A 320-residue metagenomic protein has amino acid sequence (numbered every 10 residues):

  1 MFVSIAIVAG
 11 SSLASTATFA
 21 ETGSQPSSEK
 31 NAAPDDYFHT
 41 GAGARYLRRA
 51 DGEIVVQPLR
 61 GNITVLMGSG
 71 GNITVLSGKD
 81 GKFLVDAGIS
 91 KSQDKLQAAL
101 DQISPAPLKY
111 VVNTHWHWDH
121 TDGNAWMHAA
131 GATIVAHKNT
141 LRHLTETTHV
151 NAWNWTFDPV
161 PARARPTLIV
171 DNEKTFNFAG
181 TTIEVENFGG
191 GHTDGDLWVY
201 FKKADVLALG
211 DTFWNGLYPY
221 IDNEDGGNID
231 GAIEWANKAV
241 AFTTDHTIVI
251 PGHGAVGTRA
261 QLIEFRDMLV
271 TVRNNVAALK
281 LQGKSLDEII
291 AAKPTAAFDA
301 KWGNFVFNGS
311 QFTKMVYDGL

Functional and structural regions predicted by a protein language model:
F2-S12: Bacterial N-terminal signal peptides
G10, T18-Y46, A241-D245, A255-L320: Accessory terminal helices/loops
I54-L100, V199-F201, V206-D211: Conserved beta-strand hairpin/beta-sheet module of binuclear metal-dependent hydrolase folds, prominently
V56, K79-F83, K91-V135: Active-site metal-binding motif and surrounding structural segment of the metallo-beta-lactamase
P58, L141-F188, T193-D194, K202-K203 (+1 more regions): Metallo-beta-lactamase
N62, L76, D86, L100 (+10 more regions): Divalent metal-coordination and catalytic microenvironments
G81-K82, I89-K91, T175, T182-T271 (+1 more regions): Metallo-beta-lactamase
